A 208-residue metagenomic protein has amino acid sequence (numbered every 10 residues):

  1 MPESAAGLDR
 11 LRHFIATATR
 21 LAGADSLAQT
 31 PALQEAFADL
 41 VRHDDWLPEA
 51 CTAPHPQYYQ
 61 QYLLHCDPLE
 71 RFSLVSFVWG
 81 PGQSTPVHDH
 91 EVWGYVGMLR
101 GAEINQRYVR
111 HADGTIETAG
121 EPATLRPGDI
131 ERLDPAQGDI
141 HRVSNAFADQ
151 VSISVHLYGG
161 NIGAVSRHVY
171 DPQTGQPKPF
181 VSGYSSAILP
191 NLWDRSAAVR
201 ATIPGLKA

Functional and structural regions predicted by a protein language model:
M1-D45: N-terminal leader/capping segments at the start of a protein or of a new domain
H55-P81, I130: A short glycine-rich, His/Asp/Glu-containing loop-to-beta-strand
V75-D89, P135-G138: Conserved short histidine dyad/triad with adjacent acidic residue
H90-Y108: Glycine- and acidic-residue-biased ligand/ion/polar-headgroup-sensing regions
Y95-G97, D149-A164: A short hydrophobic beta-strand segment most commonly corresponding to one strand of the jelly-roll/cupin
R110-I140: Short acidic-glycine-tyrosine-enriched beta hairpin
P135-V155: Ligand-binding loop in jelly-roll beta-barrel domains
Q173-A208: Long hydrophobic alpha-helical segments typical of transmembrane helices together with their membrane-interfacial
